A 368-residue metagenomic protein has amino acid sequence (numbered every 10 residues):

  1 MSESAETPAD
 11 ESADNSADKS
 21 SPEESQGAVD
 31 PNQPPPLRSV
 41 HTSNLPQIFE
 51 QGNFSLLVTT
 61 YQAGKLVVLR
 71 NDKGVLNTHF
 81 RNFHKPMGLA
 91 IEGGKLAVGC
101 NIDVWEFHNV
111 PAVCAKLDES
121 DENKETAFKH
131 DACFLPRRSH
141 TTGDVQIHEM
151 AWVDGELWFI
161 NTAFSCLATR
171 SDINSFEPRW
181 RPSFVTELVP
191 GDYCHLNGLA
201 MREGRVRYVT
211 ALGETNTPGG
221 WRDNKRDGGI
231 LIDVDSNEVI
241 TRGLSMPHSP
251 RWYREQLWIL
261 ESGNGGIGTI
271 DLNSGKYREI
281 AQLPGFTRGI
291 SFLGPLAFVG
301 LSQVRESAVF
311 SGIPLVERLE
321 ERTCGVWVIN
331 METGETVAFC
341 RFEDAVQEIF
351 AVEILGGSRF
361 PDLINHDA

Functional and structural regions predicted by a protein language model:
S39-L45, L244-M331: Loop/turn-rich, solvent-exposed surfaces of beta-rich toroidal or solenoidal domains
V40-Q51, N82-G94, H140-E156, V185-R207 (+4 more regions): Beta-rich, blade/repeat-based domains predominating in secreted/periplasmic proteins but also intracellular
H41-N53, W105-E122, V209-D227, G300-E321: Short, conserved, GDST-rich strand-edge loop motifs in beta-rich repeat architectures
V58-Y61, A97-D103, W152, W158-F164 (+8 more regions): Conserved beta-strand positions in repeat-built beta-propeller and related beta-rich domains
G74-W152: Blade-loop segments of beta-propeller domains
V75-F80, L135-H140, E177-P178, F184-V189 (+3 more regions): A short beta-strand motif characteristic of beta-propeller blades
D118-N197: Asp-box/WD-like beta-propeller blade repeats and closely related beta-sheet repeat scaffolds
T323-W327, M331-A368: Blade-level signature of beta-propeller repeat domains, shared across WD40, Kelch, NHL, RCC1 and BNR/Asp-box propellers
